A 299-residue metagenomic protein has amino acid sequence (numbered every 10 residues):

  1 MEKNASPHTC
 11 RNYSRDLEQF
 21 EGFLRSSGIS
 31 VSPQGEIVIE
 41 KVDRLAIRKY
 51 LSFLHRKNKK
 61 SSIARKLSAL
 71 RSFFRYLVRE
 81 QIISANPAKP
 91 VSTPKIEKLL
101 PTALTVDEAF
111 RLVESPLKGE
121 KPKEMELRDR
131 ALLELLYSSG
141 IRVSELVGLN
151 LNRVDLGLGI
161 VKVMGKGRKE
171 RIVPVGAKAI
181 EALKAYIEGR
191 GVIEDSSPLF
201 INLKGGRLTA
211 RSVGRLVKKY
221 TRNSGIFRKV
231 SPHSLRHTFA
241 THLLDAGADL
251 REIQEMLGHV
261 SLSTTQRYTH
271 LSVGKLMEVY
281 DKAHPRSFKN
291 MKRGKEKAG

Functional and structural regions predicted by a protein language model:
M1-G299: Conserved catalytic core of the tyrosine transesterase superfamily
